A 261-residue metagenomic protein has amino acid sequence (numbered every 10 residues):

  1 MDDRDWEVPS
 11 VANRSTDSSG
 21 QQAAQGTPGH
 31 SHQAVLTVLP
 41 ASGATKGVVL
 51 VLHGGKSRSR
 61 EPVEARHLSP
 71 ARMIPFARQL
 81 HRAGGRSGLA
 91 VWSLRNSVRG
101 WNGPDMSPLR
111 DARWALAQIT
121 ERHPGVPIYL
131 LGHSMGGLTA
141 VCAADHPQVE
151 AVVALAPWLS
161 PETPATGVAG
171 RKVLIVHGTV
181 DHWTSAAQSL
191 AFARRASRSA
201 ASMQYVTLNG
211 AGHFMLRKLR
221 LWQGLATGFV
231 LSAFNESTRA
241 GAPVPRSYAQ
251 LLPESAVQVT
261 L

Functional and structural regions predicted by a protein language model:
R14, G20-R86: Short, surface-exposed "cap/lid" segments of acyl-processing enzymes
D17, G26, S197, S202-L261: C-terminal catalytic histidine-bearing segment of alpha/beta-hydrolase fold enzymes
E64, S185-R195: Short alpha-helix in the alpha/beta-hydrolase fold that links the catalytic acid
N102-R122: Alpha/beta-hydrolase active-site loop
L130-G132, L155, V176: Short beta-strand immediately N-terminal to the catalytic nucleophile in serine-hydrolase-like folds
L131-G136, A140: Gly/Ala-rich beta-loop-alpha elbow adjacent to hydrolase catalytic centers
Q148-L159: A conserved short beta-strand
V168-A169, L174-D181: Short beta-strand/loop motif that positions the catalytic acidic residue of the alpha/beta-hydrolase fold
